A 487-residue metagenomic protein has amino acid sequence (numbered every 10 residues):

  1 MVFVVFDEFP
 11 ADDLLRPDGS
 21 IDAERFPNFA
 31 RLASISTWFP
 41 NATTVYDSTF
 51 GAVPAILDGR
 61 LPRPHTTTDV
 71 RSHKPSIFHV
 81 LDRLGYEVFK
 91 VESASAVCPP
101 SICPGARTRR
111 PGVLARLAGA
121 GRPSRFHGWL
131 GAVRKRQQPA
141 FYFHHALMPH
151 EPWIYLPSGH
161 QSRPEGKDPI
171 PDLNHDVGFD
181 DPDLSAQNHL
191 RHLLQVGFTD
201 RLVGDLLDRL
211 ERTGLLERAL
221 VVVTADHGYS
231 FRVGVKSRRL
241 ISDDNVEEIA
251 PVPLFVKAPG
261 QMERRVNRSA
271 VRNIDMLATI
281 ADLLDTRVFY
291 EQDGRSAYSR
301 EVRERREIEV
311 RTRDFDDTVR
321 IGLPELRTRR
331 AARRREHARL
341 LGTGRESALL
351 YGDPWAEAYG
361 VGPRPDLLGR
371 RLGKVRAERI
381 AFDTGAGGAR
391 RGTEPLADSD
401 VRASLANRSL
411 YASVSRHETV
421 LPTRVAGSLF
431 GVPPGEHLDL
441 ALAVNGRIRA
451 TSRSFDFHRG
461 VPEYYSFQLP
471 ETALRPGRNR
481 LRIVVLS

Functional and structural regions predicted by a protein language model:
M1-Q468, A473-S487: Catalytic domains that recognize anionic headgroups
